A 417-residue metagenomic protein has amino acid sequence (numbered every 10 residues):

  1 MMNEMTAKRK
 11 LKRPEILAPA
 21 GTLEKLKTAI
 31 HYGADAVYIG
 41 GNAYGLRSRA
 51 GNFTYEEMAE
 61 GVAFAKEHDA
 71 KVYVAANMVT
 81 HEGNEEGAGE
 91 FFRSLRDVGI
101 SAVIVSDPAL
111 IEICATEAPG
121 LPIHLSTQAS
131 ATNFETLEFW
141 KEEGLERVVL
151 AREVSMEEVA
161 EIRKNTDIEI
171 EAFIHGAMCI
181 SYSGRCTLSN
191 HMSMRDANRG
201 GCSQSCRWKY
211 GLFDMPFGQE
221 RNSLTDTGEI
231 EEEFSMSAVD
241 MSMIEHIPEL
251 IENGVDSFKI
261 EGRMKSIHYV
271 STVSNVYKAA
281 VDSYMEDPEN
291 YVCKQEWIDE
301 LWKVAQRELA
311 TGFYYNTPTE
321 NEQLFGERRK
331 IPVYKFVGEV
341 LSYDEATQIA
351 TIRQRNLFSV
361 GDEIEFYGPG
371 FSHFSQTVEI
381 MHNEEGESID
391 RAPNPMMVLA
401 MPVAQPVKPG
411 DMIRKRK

Functional and structural regions predicted by a protein language model:
M2-Y32, A36-A43, G61-V62, H68-R96 (+3 more regions): Surface-exposed amphipathic alpha-helical tracts and adjacent flexible/coil segments at the periphery of soluble enzymes
R47-K66: Glycine-rich, positively charged N-terminal anion/phosphate-binding segment
E86, G120-L121, L125-F134: Gly/Gly-Pro- and Ser/Thr-rich, intrinsically disordered tail segments characteristic of DNA damage-repair and tolerance
A109-L110: Alpha-helix capping/helix-boundary segments
I113: Histidine/lysine/aspartate-rich catalytic loop segments that bind and position anionic ligands
